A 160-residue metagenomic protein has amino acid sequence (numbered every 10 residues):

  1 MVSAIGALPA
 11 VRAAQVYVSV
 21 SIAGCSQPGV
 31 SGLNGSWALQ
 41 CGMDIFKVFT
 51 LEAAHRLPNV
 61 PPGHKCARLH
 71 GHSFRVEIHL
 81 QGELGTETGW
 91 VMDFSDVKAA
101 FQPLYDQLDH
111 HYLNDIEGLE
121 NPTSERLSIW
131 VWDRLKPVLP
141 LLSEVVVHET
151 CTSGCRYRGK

Functional and structural regions predicted by a protein language model:
M1-R12: Extreme N-terminal basic, low-complexity initiation segments that serve as generic localization/processing leaders
P28: Cationic, low-complexity basic patches in intrinsically disordered or flexible, solvent-exposed regions
L39-K160: Charge-rich, low-complexity N-terminal segments
